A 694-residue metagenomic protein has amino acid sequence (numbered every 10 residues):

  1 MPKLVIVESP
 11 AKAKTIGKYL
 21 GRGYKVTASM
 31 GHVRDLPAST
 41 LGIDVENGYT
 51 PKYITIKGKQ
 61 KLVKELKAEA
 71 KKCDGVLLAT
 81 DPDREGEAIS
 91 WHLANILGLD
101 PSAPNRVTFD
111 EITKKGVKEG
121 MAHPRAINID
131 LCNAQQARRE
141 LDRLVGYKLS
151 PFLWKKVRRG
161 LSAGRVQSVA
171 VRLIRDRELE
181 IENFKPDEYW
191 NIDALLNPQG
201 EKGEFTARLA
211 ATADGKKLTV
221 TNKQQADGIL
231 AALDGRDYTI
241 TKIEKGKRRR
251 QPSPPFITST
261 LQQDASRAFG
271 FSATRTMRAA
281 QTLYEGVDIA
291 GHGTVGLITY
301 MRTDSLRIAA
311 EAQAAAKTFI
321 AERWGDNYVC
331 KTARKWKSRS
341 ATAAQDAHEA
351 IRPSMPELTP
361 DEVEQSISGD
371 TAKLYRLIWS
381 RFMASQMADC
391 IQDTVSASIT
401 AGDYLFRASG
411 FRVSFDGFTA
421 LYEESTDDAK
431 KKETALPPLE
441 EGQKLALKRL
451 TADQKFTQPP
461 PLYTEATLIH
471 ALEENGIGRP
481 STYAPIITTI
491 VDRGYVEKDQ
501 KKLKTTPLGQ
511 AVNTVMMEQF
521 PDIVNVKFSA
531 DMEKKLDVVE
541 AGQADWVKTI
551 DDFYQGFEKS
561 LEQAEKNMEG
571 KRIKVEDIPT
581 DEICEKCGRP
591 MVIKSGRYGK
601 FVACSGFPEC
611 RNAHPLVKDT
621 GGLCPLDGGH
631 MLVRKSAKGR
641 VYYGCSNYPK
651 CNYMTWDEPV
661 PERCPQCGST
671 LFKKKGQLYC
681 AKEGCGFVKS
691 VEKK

Functional and structural regions predicted by a protein language model:
M1, D81-P82, R158-S162, K245-P254 (+3 more regions): Conserved short loop/turn motifs at secondary-structure junctions
M1-R139, V220, W336, T426: Intrinsically disordered, low-complexity regulatory segments
P2-L4, T15, Y24, S150 (+4 more regions): Basic, low-complexity terminal or inter-domain segments flanking catalytic cores
T15-Y19, E65, A88-I96, G116-G120 (+9 more regions): Alpha-helical scaffold elements adjacent to nucleotide-binding pockets in ATP/GTP-utilizing enzyme cores
I112-A194, K245-G246: C-terminal or mid-to-C-terminal helical accessory/interaction module adjacent to the motor/catalytic core
R138-L149, V166, L196-P198, R248-T260 (+6 more regions): Core structural elements
D214-P254, Q443: Metal- or metallocofactor-binding catalytic centers and their adjacent structured scaffolds across diverse enzyme
I240-I243, P252-A265, H292-Y300, P459-A471: Short acidic, hydrophobic short linear motifs in intrinsically disordered regions
